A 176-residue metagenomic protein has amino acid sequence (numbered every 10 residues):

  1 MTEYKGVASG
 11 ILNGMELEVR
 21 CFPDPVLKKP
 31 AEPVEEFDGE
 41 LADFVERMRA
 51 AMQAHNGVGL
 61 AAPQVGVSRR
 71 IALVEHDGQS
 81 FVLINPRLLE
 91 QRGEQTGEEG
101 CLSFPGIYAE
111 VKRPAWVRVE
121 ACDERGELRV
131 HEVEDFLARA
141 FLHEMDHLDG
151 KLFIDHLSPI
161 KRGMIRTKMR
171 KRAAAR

Functional and structural regions predicted by a protein language model:
T2-R176: Positively charged
